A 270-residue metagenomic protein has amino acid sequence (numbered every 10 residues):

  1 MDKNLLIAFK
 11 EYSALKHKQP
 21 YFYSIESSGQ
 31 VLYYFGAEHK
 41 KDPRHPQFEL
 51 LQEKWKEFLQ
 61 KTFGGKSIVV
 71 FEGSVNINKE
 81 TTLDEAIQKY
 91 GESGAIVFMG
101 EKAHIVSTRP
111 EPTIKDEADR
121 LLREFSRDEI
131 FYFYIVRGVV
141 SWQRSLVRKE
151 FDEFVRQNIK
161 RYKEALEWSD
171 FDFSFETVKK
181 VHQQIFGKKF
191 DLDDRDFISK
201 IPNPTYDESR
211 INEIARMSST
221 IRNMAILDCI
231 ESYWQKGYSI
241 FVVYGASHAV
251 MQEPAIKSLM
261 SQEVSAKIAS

Functional and structural regions predicted by a protein language model:
M1-V31: N- or domain-start disorder-to-order transition segments that initiate the globular core
Q30, G65-S67, K236-I240: Short coil/turn segments at beta-strand junctions that form active-site/ligand-binding loops
L32-L51: Acidic/histidine-rich helix-loop elements that form or flank divalent-metal/phosphate-binding sites at the catalytic
F35-A37, I68, E72, S239-Y244: Beta-strand elements within well-structured catalytic alpha/beta cores of enzymes that handle phosphate/sulfate esters
H45-F63: Membrane-embedded segments
E72-N78, E111-D116, A246-H248: Short beta-alpha junction loops
E80-Q235, A255: Hydrophobic, often amphipathic alpha-helical segments used for membrane interaction and targeting
S239-S270: C-terminal structured interaction module
